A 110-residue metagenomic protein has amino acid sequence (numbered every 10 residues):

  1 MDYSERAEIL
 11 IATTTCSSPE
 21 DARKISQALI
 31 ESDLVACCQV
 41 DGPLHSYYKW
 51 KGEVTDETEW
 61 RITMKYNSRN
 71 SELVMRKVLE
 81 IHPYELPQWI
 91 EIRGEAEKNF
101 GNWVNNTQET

Functional and structural regions predicted by a protein language model:
M1-T110: Positively charged, small/polar-rich N-terminal and surface patches that mediate targeting and assembly and bind
